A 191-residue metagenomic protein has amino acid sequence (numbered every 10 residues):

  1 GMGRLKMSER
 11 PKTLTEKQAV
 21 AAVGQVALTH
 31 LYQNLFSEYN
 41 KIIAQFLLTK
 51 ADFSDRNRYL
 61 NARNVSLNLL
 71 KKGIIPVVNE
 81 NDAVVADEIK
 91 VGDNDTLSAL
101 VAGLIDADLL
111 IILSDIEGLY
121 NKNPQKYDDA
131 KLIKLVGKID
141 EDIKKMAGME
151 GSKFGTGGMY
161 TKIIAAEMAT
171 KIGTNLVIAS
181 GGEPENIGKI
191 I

Functional and structural regions predicted by a protein language model:
G1-K171, N175, G181-E183: Nucleotide/pyrophosphate-binding catalytic subdomain
E185-I191: Active-site loop ensemble at the mouth of alpha/beta enzyme cores that anchors a bound cofactor
